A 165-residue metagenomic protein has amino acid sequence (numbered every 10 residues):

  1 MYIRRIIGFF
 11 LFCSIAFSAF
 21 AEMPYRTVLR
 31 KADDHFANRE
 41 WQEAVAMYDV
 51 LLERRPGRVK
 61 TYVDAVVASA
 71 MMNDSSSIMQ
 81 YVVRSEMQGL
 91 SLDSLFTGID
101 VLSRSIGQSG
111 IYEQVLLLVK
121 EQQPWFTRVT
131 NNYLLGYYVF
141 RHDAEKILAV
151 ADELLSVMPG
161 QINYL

Functional and structural regions predicted by a protein language model:
G8-S18: Bacterial N-terminal signal peptides
R26-V50, R54, V129-K146: Alpha-helical segment of the N-proximal tetratricopeptide repeat
D34, A68, V101-S105, G136-Y137: Residue-level signature for tetratricopeptide repeat
A37-N38, M71, R104-Q108, F140: Register position in tetratricopeptide repeats
P56, L90, P124-W125, P159-G160: Short coil turns that delineate tetratricopeptide repeat
T61, S94-L95, T130, N163-Y164: TPR alpha-solenoid repeat register
D64, T97-G98, Y133: Canonical tetratricopeptide repeat
S76-M87, S109-Q122, E145-L155: Alpha-helical repeat scaffolds
